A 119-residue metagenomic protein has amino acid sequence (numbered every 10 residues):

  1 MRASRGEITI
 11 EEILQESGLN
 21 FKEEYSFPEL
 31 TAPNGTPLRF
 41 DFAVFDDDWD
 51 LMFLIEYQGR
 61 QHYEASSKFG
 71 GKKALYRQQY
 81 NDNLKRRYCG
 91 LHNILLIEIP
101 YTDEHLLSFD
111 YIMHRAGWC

Functional and structural regions predicted by a protein language model:
M1-C119: Nucleic-acid endo/exonuclease domains
